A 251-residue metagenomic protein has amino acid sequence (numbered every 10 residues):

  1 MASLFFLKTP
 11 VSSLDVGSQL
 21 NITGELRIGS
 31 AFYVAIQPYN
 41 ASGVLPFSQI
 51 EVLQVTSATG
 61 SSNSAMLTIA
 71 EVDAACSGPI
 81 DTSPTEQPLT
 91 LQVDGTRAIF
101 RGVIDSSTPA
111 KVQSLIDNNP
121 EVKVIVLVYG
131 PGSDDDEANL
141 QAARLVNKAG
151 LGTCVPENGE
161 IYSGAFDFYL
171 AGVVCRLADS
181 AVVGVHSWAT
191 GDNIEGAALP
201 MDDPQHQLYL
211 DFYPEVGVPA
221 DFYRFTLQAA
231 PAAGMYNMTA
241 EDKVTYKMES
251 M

Functional and structural regions predicted by a protein language model:
M1-F47, T56-T59, A65: Central antiparallel beta-sheet cores of small beta-barrel/beta-sandwich binding domains
A75-K111: STAS-typified acidic loop motif
G102-S107, G132-L140, G159-S163, L177 (+2 more regions): Soluble non-cytosolic domains of exported or imported proteins
T108, I116-K123, Y129, V146 (+6 more regions): Sec/Tat-exported extracytoplasmic proteins
P109-I116, N139-A143, N147, F166 (+5 more regions): Extracytoplasmic/secreted envelope proteins and their assembly/folding machinery, especially bacterial periplasmic
E121-E137, G152-N158: Short, glycine-/small-residue-enriched flexible loop/hinge segments at domain edges that mediate gating
N147-T190: Glycine-rich beta-to-alpha active-site loop
D192-M251: Charged, glycine-interspersed solvent-exposed loop segments at helix/strand-loop junctions that cap or gate access
